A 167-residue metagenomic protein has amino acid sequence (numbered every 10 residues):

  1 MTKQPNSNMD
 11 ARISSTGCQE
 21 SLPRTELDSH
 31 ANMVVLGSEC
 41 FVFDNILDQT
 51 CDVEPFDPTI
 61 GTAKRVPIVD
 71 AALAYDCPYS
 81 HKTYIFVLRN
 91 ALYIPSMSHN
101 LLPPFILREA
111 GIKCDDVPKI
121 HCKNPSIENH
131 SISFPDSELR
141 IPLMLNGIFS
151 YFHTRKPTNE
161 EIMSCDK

Functional and structural regions predicted by a protein language model:
M1-S21, L27, G147-K167: Intrinsically disordered, low-complexity interaction arms of viral/retroelements and related host proteins
T2-N8, R12, D52, P78-Y84: Residue-level signal for well-ordered alpha-helical segments
N8-F56, R89-P103: Aspartyl protease active-site motif detector
D48-T50, K64-K167: Aspartic protease core domain of the pepsin/retropepsin superfamily
E54-R65: C-terminal reverse transcriptase regions that engage the nucleic-acid substrate
